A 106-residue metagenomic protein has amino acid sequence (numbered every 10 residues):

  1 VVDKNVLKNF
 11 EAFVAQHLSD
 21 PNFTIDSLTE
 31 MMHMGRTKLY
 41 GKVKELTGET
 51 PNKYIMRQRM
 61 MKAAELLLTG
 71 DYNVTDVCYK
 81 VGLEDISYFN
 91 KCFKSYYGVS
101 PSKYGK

Functional and structural regions predicted by a protein language model:
V1-D20, E30, K106: Inter-domain helical "communication" segments and dimerization helices that couple sensory or membrane-embedded modules
K4, K8, T37, R57-M61 (+1 more regions): Short alpha-helical elements of helix-turn-helix
K4, N22-F23, Y54-R57, Y104: Non-catalytic, surface-exposed connector residues within folded enzymatic/regulatory domains
E11-T24, V43, T47, A64-N73 (+2 more regions): Basic, amphipathic alpha-helical hairpins
T24, G35, T50, N73 (+2 more regions): Short coil/turn motifs that cap or connect alpha-helices
D26-M34, L39, V43, V77-E84 (+2 more regions): Append "Primarily bacterial transcriptional regulators
E45-E84, K106: Terminal helix-turn-helix DNA-binding modules in bacterial transcription factors
K91-K106: …primarily DNA-binding HTH/wHTH and HhH modules…
